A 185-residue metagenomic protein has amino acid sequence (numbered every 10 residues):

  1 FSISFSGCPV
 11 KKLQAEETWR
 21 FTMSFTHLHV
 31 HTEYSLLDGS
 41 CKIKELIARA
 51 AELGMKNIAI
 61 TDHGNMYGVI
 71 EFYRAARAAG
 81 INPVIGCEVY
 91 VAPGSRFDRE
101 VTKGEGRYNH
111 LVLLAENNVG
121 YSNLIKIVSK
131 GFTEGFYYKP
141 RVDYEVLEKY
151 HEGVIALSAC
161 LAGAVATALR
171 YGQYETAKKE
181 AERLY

Functional and structural regions predicted by a protein language model:
F1-I3, E17: Short terminal hydrophobic/aromatic SLiMs and anchors at protein ends
L13-Y185: Phosphodiester-processing cores and adjacent nucleic acid-binding clamps
